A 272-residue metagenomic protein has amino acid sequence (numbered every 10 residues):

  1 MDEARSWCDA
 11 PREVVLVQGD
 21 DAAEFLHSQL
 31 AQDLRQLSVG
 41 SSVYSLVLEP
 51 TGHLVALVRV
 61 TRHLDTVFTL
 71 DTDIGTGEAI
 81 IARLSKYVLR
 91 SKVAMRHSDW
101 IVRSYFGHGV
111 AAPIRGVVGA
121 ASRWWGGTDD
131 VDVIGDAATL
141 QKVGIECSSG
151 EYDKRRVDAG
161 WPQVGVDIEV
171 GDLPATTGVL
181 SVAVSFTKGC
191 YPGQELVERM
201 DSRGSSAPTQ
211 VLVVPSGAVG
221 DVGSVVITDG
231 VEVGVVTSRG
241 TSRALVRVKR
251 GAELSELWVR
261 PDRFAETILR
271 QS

Functional and structural regions predicted by a protein language model:
M1-A56, R62-D65: Acidic, proline/glycine-enriched N-terminal capping motif
R5-V15, R59-Q163: Acidic, low-complexity central loop/insert segments
W7-C8, A183, G189, V219: Residue-level "contact hotspot" at macromolecular interaction interfaces
L16-A22, R35-Q36, Y105-V110, V214-D221: Short, surface-exposed ligand-recognition loops at beta-strand->loop->(often short) alpha-helix junctions that present
G19, L70, G107, G193 (+2 more regions): Residue-level signal for inorganic ion chemistry
L46-L48, G107-V117, G217-V231: Short amphipathic alpha-helix segments
D132-Q210: Anionic-ligand-binding alpha/beta catalytic cores of soluble enzymes and soluble regulatory domains that recognize
D172, G178-V184, Q194, E198-S272: Glycine-rich, small/acidic residue-mixed loop/short-helix segments
